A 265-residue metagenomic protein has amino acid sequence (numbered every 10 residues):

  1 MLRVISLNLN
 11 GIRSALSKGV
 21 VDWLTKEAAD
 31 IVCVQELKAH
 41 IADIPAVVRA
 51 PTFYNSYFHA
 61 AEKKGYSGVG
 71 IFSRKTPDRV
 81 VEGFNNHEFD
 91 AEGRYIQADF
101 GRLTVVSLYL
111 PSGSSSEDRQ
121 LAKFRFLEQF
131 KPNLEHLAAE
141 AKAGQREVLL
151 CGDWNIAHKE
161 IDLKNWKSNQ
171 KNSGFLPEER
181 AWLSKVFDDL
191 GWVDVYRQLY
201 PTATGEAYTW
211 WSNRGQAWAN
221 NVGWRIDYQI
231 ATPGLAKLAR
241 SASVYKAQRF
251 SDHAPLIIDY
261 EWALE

Functional and structural regions predicted by a protein language model:
M1-P51, N55, A61-V69, V186 (+1 more regions): N-terminal, active-site-proximal structural segment of metallo-dependent hydrolase catalytic domains
V4-N8, L24-A42, V105, L134-E160 (+4 more regions): Active-site beta-strand/loop signature of hydrolases that rely on acidic residues for catalysis
I31, T52-N55, E128-V222, I226: Metal-dependent phosphoesterases centered on the DNase I-like endonuclease/exonuclease/phosphatase
L37-H40, P45-S114: Structured beta-strand-rich core segments of catalytic domains in phosphoester-bond hydrolases
K64-R79, R214-K237: Conserved beta strand-loop-helix elements of the APE1-like EEP
R74, A98-G101, T232-P233, I258-W262: Active-site beta-strand termini and strand-to-loop segments that position acidic
N85-N86, P111-E128, K167-N172: Surface-exposed cleft-lining segments at the edges of enzyme active sites
S243-E265: Surface polyanion/phosphate-binding segment centered on an Asp-His-Pro turn
